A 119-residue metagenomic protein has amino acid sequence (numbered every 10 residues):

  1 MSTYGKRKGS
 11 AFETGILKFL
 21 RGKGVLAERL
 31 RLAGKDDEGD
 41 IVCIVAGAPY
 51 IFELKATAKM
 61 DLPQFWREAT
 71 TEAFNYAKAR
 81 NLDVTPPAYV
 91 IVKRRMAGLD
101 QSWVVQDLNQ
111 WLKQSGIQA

Functional and structural regions predicted by a protein language model:
M1-A119: Catalytic phosphate/metal-binding cores of nucleic-acid and nucleotide-processing enzymes, i.e., regions that mediate
